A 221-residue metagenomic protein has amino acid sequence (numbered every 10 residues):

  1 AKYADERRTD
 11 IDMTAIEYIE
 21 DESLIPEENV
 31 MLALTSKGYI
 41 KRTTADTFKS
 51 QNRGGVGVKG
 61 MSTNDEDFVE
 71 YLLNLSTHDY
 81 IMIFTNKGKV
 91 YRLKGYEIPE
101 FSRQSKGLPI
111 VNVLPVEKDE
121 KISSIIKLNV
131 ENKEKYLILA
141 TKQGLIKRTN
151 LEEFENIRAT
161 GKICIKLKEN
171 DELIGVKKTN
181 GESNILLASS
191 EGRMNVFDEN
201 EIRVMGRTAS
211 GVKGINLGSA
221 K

Functional and structural regions predicted by a protein language model:
A1-K221: C-terminal interaction appendages of subunits in large macromolecular complexes
